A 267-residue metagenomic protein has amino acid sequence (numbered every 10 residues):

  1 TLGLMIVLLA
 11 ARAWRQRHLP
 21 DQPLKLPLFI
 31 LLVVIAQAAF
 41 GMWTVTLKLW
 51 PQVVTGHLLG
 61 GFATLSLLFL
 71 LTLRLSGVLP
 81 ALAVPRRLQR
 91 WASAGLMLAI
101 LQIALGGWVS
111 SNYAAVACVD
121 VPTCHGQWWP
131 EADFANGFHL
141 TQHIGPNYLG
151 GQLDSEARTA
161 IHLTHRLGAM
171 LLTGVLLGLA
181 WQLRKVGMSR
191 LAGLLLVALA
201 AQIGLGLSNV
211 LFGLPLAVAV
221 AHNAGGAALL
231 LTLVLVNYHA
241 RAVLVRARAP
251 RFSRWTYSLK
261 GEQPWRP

Functional and structural regions predicted by a protein language model:
T1-P267: Polytopic transmembrane helical bundles with strong interfacial aromatic enrichment
